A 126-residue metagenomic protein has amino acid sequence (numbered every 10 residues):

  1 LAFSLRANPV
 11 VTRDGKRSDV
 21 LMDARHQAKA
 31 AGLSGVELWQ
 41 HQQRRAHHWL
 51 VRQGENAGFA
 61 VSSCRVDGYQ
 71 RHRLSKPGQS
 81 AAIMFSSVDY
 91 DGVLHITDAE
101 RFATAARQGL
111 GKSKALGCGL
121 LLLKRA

Functional and structural regions predicted by a protein language model:
L1-A126: RNA-interacting cores
